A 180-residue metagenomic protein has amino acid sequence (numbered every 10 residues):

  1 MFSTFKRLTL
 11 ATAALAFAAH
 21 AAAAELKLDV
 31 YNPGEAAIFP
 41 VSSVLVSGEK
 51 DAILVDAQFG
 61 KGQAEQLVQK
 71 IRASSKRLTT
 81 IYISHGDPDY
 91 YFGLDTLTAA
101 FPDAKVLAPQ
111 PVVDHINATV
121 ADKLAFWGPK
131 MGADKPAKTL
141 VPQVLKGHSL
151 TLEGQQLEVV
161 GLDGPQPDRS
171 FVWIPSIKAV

Functional and structural regions predicted by a protein language model:
M1-L10: Bacterial N-terminal signal peptides that target proteins for export
A13-A21: N-terminal signal peptide c-region/cleavage motif recognized by signal peptidases
A24-A73, F171-V180: Conserved beta-strand hairpin/beta-sheet module of binuclear metal-dependent hydrolase folds, prominently
L26, V41, K76, I83 (+3 more regions): Extracytoplasmic
P33-E35, A57-G60, Y82-D87, Q110-V112 (+3 more regions): A mature extracytoplasmic/lumenal domain signature
I38-P40, K61-Q63, G86-Y91, V113-I116 (+1 more regions): Active-site environment of divalent metal-dependent phosphoester hydrolases
A73-T151: Active-site HxH/HxHxD metal-binding segment of metal-dependent hydrolases
V141-V180: Ligand/cofactor pocket segment of small-molecule handling proteins
